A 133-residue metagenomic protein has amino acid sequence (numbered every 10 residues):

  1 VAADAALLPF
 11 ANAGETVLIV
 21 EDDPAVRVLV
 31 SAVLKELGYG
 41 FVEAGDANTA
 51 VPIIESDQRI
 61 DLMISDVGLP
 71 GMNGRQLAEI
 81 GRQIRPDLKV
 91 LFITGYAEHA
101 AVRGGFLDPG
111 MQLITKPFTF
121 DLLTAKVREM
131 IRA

Functional and structural regions predicted by a protein language model:
V1-L18, G104: Disordered, acidic interdomain junction associated with two-component signaling
E21: Conserved acidic carboxylate
V28-E36: Charged docking surfaces used in two-component/phosphorelay signaling
E43, L69-M72, Q83-I84: Residue-level signal for the "D+5" position in two-component response regulator receiver
E43-L62, R82: Acidic, metal-coordinating helix/loop segments flanking the phosphotransfer/catalytic sites of two-component signaling
D46-T49, P70-L77: Acidic catalytic/metal-coordinating carboxylates
D66: Active-site residues of response regulator receiver
R75-Q76, I80-Q83, D87-T115, F120-E129: Alpha4 helix (beta4-alpha4-beta5 surface) of REC/receiver domains from two-component response regulators
